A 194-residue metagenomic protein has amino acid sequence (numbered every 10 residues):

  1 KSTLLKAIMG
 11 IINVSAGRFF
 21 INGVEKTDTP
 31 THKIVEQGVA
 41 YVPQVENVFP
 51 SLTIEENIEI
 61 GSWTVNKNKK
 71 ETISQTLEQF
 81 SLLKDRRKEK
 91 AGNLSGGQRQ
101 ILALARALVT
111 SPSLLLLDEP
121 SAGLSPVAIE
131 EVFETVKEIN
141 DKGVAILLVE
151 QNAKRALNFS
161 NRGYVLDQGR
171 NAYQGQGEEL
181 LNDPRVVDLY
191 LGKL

Functional and structural regions predicted by a protein language model:
K1-L194: Glycine-rich phosphate-binding loops of nucleotide-dependent enzymes
